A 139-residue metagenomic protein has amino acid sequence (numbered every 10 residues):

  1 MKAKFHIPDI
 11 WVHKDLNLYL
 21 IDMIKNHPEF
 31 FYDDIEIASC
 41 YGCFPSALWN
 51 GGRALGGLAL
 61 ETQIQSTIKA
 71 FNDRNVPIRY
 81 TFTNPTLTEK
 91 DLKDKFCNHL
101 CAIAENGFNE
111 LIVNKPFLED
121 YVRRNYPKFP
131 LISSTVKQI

Functional and structural regions predicted by a protein language model:
M1-F5: Extreme N-terminal starter segment of soluble prokaryotic enzymes
I7-H27, D34-Q138: Active-site beta->alpha loop and helix N-cap motifs at the rims of alpha/beta catalytic domains
